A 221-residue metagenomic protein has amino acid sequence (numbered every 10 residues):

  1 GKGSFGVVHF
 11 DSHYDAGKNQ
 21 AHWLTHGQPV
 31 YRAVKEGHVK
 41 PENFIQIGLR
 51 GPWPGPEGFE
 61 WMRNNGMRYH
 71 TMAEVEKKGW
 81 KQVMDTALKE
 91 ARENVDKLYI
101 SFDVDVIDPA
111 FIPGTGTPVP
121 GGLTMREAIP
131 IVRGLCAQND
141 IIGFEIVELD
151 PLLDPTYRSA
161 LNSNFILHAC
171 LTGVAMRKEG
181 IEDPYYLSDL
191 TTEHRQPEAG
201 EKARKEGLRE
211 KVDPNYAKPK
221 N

Functional and structural regions predicted by a protein language model:
G1-N221: Conserved alpha-helical scaffold segments that buttress catalytic/binding sites
